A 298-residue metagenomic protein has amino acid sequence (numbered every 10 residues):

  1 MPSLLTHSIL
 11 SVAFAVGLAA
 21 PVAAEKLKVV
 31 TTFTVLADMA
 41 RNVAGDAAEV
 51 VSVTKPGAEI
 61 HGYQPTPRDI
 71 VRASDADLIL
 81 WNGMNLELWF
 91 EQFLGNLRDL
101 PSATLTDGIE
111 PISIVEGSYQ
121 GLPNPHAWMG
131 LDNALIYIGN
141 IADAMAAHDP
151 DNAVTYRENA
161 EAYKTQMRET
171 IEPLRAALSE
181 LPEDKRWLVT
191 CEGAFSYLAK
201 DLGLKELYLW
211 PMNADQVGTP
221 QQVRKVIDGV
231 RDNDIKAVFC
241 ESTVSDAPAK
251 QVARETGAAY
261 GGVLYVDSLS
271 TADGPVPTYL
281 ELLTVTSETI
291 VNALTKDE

Functional and structural regions predicted by a protein language model:
S3-G17: Bacterial N-terminal signal peptides
A19-P21: N-terminal signal peptide c-region/cleavage motif recognized by signal peptidases
A24-E298: Extracytoplasmic metal-acquisition and chelation regions
